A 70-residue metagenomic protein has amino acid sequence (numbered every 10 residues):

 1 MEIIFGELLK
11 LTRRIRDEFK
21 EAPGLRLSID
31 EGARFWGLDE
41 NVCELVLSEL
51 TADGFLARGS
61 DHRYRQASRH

Functional and structural regions predicted by a protein language model:
E2-L8, L45, D53-F55: Exposed, interaction-prone assembly regions rather than primary DNA-binding/catalytic cores
I3-T12, D61-H70: Short, cationic-aromatic polyanion-contact patches
I4, D17-E18, R34-F35: A generic structural signal for short
K10-L25: Short helix->loop/beta-hairpin flanking segments within DNA-binding domains
G24-F35: Short acidic, hydrophobic short linear motifs in intrinsically disordered regions
G37, T51, A67-R69: Short secondary-structure boundary/hinge segments and terminal tails
L38-E49: Short amphipathic alpha-helical interaction segments
T51-H62: A short, conserved structural fragment
